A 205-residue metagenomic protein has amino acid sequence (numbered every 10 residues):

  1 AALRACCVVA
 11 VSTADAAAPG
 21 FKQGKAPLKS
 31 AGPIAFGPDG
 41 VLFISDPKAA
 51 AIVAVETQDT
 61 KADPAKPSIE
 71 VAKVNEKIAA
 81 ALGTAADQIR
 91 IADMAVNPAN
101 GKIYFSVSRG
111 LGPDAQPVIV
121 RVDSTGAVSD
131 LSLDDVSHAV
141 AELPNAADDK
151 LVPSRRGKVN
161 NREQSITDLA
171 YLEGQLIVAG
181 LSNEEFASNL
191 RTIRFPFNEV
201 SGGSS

Functional and structural regions predicted by a protein language model:
A1-V9: Bacterial N-terminal signal peptides
S12-S205: Sequence/structural signature of beta-propeller domains
